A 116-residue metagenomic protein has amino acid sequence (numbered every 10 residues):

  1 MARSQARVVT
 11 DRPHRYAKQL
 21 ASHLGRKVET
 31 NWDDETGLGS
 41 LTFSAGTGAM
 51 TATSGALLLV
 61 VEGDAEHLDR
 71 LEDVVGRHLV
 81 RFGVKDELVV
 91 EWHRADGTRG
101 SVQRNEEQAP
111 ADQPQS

Functional and structural regions predicted by a protein language model:
M1-P13: Terminal, regulation- and interaction-focused segments at domain boundaries
R3, T36-S40, S54-L58: A generic structural signal for beta-strand entry/edge sites
P13-G25: Amphipathic alpha-helical segments
H23-R26, V75-R77: Short, solvent-exposed amphipathic alpha-helical segments in soluble enzyme and RNA/protein-processing domains
R26-G46: Ser/Thr-rich, low-complexity intrinsically disordered terminal regions
G39, R99-S116: Polar/charged, Gly/Pro-rich intrinsically disordered segments
G48-G63: Beta-strand/loop substructures that line and gate deep hydrophobic ligand-binding cavities in soluble
V61-R104: C-terminal structural segments of small proteins and small subunits
